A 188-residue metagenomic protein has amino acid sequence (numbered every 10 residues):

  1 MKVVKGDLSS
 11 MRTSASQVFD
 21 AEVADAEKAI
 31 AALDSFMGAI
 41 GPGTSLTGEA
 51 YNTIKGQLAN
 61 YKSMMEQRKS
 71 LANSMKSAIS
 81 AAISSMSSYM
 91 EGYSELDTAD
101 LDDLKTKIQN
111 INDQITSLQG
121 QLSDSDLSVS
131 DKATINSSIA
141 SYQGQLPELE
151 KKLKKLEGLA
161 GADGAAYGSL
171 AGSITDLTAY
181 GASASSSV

Functional and structural regions predicted by a protein language model:
M1-V188: N-terminal secretion-targeting helices of virulence/extracellular proteins, encompassing both classical Sec signal
